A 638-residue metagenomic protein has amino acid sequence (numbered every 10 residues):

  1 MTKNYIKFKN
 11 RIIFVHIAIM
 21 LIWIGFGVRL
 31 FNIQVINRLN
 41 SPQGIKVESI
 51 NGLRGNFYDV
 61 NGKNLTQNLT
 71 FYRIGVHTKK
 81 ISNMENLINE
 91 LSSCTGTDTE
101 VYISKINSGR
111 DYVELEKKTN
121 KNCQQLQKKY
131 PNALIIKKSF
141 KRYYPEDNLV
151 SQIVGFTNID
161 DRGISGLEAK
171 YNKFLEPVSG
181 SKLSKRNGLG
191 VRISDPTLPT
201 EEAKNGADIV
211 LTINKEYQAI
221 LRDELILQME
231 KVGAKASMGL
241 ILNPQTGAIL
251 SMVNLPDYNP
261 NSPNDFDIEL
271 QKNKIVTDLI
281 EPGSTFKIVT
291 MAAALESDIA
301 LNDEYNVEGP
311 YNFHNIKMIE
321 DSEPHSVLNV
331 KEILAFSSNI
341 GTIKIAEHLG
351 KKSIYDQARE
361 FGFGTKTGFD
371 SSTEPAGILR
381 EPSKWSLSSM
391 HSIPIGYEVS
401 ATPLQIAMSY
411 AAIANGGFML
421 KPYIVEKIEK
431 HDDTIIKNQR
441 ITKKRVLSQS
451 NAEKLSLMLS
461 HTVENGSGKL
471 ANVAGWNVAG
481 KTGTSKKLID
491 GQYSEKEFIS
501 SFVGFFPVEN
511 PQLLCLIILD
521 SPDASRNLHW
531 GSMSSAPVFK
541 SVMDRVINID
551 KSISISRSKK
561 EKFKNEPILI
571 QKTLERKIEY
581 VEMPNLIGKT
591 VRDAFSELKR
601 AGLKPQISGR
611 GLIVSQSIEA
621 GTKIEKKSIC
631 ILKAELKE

Functional and structural regions predicted by a protein language model:
M1-P263, L279, K352-G364, T373 (+7 more regions): Periplasmic/cell-envelope proteins involved in peptidoglycan metabolism and beta-lactam response
T66, N187-L198, G239, P244-S284 (+1 more regions): Beta-lactam-recognizing serine transpeptidase/beta-lactamase-like catalytic domain environment
E202-A207, L270-V276, E579: Bateman (tandem CBS) regulatory domains
V210-T212, N306, V446, E582 (+4 more regions): Generic structural detector for well-ordered beta-strands
I435-R440, M533-Y580: Short, gly/Ser/Thr-rich active-site loops of penicillin-recognizing serine hydrolases
K562-F563, P567-L612, E638: Glycine-rich loop/hinge motif
I624-E638: Conserved "repeat-terminator" motif of extracellular CCP/Sushi domains
